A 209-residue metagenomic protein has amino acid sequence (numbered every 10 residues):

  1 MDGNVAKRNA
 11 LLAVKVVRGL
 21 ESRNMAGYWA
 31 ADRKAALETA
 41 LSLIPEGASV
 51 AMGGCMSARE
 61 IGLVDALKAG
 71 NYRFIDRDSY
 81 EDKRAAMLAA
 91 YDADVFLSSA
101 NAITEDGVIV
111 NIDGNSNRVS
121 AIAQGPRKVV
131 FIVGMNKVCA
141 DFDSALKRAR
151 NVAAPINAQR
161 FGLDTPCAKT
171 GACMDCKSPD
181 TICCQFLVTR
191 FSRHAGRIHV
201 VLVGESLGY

Functional and structural regions predicted by a protein language model:
M1-N9: Glycine- and acidic-residue-enriched helix-capping/strand-helix junction motifs
N4, N24, V133: Conserved short-loop catalytic and cofactor-binding motifs
N9-L97: N-terminal active-site beta-alpha-beta segment that forms phosphate/nucleotide-binding and substrate-recognition loops
Y91-Y209: Conserved phosphate- and dinucleotide-binding cores of soluble alpha/beta proteins, encompassing both enzyme active
